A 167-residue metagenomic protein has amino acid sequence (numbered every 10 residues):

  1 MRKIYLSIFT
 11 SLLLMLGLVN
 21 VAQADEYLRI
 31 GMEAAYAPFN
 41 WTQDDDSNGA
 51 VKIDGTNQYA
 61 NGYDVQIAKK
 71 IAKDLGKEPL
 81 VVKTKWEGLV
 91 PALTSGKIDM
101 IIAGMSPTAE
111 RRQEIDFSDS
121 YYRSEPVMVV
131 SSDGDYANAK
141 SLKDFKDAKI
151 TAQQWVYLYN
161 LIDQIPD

Functional and structural regions predicted by a protein language model:
M1-F9: Bacterial N-terminal signal peptides that target proteins for export
I8, L14-Q23: C-terminal segment of classical bacterial N-terminal signal peptides
L14-M15, W41, L161: Hydrophobic alpha-helical membrane context
V21-Q23, M32, Y121, K143: Generic structural signal for beta-strand residues in well-ordered domains
D25-G104: Extracytoplasmic small-molecule ligand-binding "clamshell" domains of the periplasmic binding protein/Venus flytrap
A34-A37, N57-K73, M105, V127-D167: Bilobed "Venus flytrap"/periplasmic-binding protein-like clamshell domains and structurally analogous long
Q43-D44, E114, D163-Q164: Short amphipathic alpha-helical segments
K73, E78-D144, W155-V156: Acidic, polar ligand-binding/catalytic clefts
